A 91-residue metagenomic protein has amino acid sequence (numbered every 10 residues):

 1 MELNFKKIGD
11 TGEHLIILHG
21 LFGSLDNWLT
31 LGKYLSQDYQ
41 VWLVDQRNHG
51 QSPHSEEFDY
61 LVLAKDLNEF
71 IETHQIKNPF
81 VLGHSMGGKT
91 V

Functional and structural regions predicted by a protein language model:
M1-K7: A short loop-to-beta-strand scaffold at the N-terminal edge of the catalytic core in hydrolase folds
E2, D38-Y39, N78: A generic structural signal for alpha->beta connector loops
K7-P53: Conserved HGGG/HGGXW glycine-rich cap/lid loop of the alpha/beta-hydrolase fold
W42, Q46-L82, M86: Active-site loop/oxyanion-hole signature of alpha/beta-hydrolase fold enzymes
T90-V91: Hydrolases whose catalytic domains are alpha/beta-hydrolase-1, hotdog thioesterase, or metallo-beta-lactamase-like
